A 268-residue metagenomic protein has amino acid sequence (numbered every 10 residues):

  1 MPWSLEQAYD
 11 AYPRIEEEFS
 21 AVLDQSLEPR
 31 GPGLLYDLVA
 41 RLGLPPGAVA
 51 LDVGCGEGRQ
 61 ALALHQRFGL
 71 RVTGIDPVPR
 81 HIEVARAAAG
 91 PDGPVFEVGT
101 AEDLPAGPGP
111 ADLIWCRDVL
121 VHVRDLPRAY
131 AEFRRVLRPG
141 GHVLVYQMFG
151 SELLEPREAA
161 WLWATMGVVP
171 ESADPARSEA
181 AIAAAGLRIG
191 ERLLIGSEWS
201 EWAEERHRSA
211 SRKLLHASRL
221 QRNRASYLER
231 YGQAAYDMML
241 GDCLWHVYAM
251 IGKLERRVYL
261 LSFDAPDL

Functional and structural regions predicted by a protein language model:
M1-G43, R59-A63, H81, A203: Conserved class I S-adenosyl-L-methionine
L51, E57-D103: Class I SAM-dependent methyltransferase SAM/SAH-binding core
E102-L113: A short acidic, Gly/Pro-enriched loop at the edge of an enzyme's catalytic core that lines a small-molecule cofactor
L113-D125: A short SAM/SAH-binding and catalytic strip from SAM-dependent methyltransferases
P127-H142: A short glycine-rich, Lys/Arg-flanked "PGG" loop and its adjoining helix->strand segment in the class I
M148-V169: Short, glycine-/aromatic-enriched active-site segment of Class I SAM-dependent methyltransferases
E171-G186: Short alpha-helix
L193-L268: Conserved Class I S-adenosyl-L-methionine
